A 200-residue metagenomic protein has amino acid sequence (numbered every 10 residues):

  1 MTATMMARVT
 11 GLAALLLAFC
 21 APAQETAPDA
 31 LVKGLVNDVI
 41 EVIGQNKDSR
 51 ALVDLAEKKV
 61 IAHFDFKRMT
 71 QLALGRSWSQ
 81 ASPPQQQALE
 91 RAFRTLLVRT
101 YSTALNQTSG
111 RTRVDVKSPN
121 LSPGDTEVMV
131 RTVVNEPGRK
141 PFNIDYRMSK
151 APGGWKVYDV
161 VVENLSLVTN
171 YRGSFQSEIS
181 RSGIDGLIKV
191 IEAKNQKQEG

Functional and structural regions predicted by a protein language model:
M1-G11: Bacterial N-terminal signal peptides that target proteins for export
A18-C20: N-terminal signal peptide c-region/cleavage motif recognized by signal peptidases
E25-L105: Early exported N-terminus immediately downstream of N-terminal targeting peptides
E41, Q45-A51, Q80-P84, R111 (+7 more regions): Surface-exposed, polar/charged faces of alpha-helical domains in mature secreted/periplasmic/lumenal proteins
W78, T95-L96, L121-S122, E136 (+1 more regions): Solvent-exposed loop/turn segments at secondary-structure junctions within structured extracellular/periplasmic domains
R91, R99-F142, K194-G200: Surface-exposed, charged secondary-structure patches
P141-T169: Short beta-strand edge/turn micro-motifs at domain boundaries
D159-G200: Low-complexity, intrinsically disordered terminal/linker segments enriched in charged and Gly/Pro repeats
